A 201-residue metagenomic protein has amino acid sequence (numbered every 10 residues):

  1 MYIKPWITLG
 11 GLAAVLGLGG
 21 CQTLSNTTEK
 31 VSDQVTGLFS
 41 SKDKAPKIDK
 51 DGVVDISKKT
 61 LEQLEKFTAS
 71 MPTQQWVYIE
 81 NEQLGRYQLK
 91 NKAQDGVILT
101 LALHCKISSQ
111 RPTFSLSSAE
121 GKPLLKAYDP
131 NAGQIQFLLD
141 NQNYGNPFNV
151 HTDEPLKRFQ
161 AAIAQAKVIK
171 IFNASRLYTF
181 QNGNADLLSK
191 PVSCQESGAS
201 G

Functional and structural regions predicted by a protein language model:
M1-T8: Bacterial N-terminal signal peptides that target proteins for export
T8-A14: Hydrophobic helical h-region of N-terminal Sec-dependent signal peptides in bacterial secretory/periplasmic proteins
G17-G20: C-terminal motif of bacterial Sec signal peptides marking the signal peptidase cleavage site
Q22-L24: Bacterial signal peptide processing site
S32-L125: An ectodomain-focused feature that recognizes extracytoplasmic/extracellular
A127-A132: Short coil-to-beta strand junction motifs in C2/discoidin
Q134-G201: Internal interaction segment
